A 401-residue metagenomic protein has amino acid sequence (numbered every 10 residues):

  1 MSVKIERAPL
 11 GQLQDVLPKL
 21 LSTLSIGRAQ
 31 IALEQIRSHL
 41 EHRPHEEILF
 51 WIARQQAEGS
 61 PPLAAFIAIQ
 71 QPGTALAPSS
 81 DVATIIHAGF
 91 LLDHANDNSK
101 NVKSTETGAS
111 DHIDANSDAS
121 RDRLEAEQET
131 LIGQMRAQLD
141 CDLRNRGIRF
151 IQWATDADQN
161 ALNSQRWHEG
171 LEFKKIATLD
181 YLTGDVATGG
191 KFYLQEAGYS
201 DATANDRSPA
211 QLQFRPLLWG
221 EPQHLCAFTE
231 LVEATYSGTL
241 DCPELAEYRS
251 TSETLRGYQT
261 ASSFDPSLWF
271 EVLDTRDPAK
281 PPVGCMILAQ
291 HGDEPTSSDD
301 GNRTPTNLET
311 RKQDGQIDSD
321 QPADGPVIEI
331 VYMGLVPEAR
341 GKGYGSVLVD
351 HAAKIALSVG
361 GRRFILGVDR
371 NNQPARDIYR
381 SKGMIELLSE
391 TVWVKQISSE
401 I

Functional and structural regions predicted by a protein language model:
M1-S38, I52, A204-Y248: Short amphipathic alpha-helix that is part of the acyltransferase structural core
L24-A57, E244-I287, D293: Active-site rim helix/loop that mediates acceptor-substrate recognition in acyltransferases
R37-K100, D118-R136, M286-T296, G301 (+1 more regions): Conserved donor-binding loop and adjoining core beta-sheet/short helix segment in diverse acyl/aminoacyl transferases
I86-A95, D156, V336, R340 (+1 more regions): Residue-level recognition of the GNAT/N-acetyltransferase active site
L92-Q213, L218-G220, W393-K395: Acyl-donor-binding surface of acyltransferase catalytic domains
R121-C141, L335, G341-K354, S358 (+1 more regions): Conserved acetyl-CoA-binding loop-helix of GNAT-fold acetyltransferases
I151-T155, I330, F364-V368: Conserved hydrophobic beta-strand within the GNAT/NAT acetyltransferase core sheet that lines the active-site cleft
A157-A177, S346, R370-L388: Conserved active-site alpha-helix within GNAT-family acetyltransferase domains
